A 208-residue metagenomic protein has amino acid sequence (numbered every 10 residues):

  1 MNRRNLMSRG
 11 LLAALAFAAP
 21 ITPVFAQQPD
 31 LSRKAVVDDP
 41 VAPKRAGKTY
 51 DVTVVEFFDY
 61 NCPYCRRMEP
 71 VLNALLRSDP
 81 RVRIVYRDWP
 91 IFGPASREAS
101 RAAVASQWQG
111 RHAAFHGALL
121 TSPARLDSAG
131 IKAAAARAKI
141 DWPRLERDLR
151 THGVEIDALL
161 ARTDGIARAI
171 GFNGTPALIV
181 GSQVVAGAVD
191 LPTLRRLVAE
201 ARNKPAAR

Functional and structural regions predicted by a protein language model:
N2-G93, V154-A169, G174, N203-R208: Extracytoplasmic thiol/disulfide redox context detector
N5, R137-R208: C-terminal cap of thioredoxin/glutaredoxin-like
A16, V55, A102-A105, T121 (+3 more regions): Short, flexible active-site loop motifs that bind/organize anionic cofactors or intermediates
F57-F58, R87-P90, L119-L120, G181 (+1 more regions): Active-site-proximal beta-strand/loop segments in catalytic clefts of secreted hydrolases
P63-R66, G93-R97, S106-G110, R125 (+3 more regions): Soluble non-cytosolic domains of exported or imported proteins
R67, N73, R77, R81 (+6 more regions): Sec-exported extracytoplasmic/periplasmic mature domains
P70, A74, S100, A113 (+7 more regions): Solvent-exposed, polar/charged alpha-helical surfaces in well-ordered, non-transmembrane soluble domains, broadly
S78-W108, H112-A135: Structural microenvironment flanking redox-active thiols in thiol-disulfide oxidoreductases
